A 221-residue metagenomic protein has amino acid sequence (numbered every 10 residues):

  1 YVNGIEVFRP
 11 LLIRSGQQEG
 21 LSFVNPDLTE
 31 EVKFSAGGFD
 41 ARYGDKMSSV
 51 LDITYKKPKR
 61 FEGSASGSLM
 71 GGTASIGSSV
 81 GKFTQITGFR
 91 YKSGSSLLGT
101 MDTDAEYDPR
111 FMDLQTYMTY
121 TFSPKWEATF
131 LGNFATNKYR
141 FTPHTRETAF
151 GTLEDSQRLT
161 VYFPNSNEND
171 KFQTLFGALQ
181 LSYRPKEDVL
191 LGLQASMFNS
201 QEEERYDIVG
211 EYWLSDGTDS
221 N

Functional and structural regions predicted by a protein language model:
Y1, Q18-S22, G37, A41-E62: N-terminal periplasmic accessory domains that precede and gate Gram-negative outer-membrane beta-barrel machines
E6-F34, T116: Short acidic/polar hinge/loop motifs at secondary-structure boundaries that mediate gating or recognition
Q17, R60-E62, T100-A105, Y162-N167 (+2 more regions): Extracellular loop and loop/strand-boundary signature of outer-membrane beta-barrel proteins
T29-E31, K46-P58, K92-T100, T152-Y162 (+1 more regions): Flexible, solvent-exposed coil segments and beta strand-coil junctions, predominantly the extracellular/periplasmic
F34, I53-M70, Q85, F89-K92: Transmembrane beta-strand segments that form the barrel wall of outer-membrane beta-barrel proteins
K46, V80-L97, F163, F172-F176 (+2 more regions): Surface-exposed extracellular loop regions of Gram-negative outer-membrane beta-barrel proteins
S68-Y91, D104-H144, E168-N199: Transmembrane beta-barrel wall of Gram-negative outer-membrane proteins
L97-D104, F141-A149, N167, A195 (+1 more regions): Outer-membrane beta-barrel translocator domains and adjoining extracellular loop/strand segments of Gram-negative
